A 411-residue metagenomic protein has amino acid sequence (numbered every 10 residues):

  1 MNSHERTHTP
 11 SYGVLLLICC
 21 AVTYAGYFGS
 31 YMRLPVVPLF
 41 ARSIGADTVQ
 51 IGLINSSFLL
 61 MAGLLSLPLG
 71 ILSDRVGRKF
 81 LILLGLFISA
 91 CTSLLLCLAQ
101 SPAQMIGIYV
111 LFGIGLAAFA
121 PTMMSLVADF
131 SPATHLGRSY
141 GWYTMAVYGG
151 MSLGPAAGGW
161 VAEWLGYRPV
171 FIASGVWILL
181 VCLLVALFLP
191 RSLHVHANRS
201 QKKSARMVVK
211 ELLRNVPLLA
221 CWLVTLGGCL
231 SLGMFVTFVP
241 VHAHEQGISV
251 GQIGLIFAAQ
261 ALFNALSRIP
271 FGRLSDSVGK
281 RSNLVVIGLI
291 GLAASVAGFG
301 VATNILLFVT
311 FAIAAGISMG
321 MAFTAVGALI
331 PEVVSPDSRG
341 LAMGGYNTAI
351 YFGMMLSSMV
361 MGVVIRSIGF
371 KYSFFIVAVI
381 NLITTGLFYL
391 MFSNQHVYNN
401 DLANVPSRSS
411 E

Functional and structural regions predicted by a protein language model:
N2-G13, P190-C221, V405-E411: Juxtamembrane intracellular "pre-TM" segments in multi-pass secondary transporters
A41, L72-S73, A157-L165, A243-H244 (+2 more regions): Interfacial helix-cap and linker-helix signal at transmembrane-aqueous boundaries of multi-pass secondary transporters
G45, G77, L98-A103, G279 (+1 more regions): Helix-breaking motifs and short loop linkers at transmembrane-helix boundaries and internal kinks in secondary membrane
L59-L67, M151-S152, A261-I269, M354-M355: Residue-level signature of mid-helix packing/kink "hotspots" within the transmembrane helices of 12-pass Major
L65-G77, R268-K280, I365: Helix-to-loop junctions at the C-terminal end of transmembrane segments in multipass secondary transporters
F80-L95, G175, N283-A297: Structural signature of the two symmetry-related core transmembrane helices
Y109-G149: Cytoplasmic helix-loop-helix junction between adjacent transmembrane helices in 12-TM secondary transporters
V176-A197, T384-F392: C-terminal membrane-cytosol helix-exit motif in multi-pass small-molecule transporters
